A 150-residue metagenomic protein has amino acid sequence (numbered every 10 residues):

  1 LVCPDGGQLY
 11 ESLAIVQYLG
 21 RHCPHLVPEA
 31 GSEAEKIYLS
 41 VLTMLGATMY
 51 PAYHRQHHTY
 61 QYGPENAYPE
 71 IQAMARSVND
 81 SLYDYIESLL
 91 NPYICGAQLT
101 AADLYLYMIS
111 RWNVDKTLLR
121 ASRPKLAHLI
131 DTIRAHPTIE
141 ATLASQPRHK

Functional and structural regions predicted by a protein language model:
L1-A73: GST-like domain detector, emphasizing the conserved glutathione-binding G-site in the N-terminal thioredoxin-like
A14, K125, T138: Residue-level recognition of oxygen-bearing side chains
G20, I109-S110, L143: Active-site-flanking alpha-helical
V41, L45-T132: GST-like fold's C-terminal all-alpha helical module
Y60, H136, H149-K150: A short structural micro-motif
T132-L143: Charged phosphate-binding loop/patch that engages nucleotide di/tri-phosphates or the phosphate backbone of nucleic
T142-K150: Terminal-tail/helix-coil boundary detector
